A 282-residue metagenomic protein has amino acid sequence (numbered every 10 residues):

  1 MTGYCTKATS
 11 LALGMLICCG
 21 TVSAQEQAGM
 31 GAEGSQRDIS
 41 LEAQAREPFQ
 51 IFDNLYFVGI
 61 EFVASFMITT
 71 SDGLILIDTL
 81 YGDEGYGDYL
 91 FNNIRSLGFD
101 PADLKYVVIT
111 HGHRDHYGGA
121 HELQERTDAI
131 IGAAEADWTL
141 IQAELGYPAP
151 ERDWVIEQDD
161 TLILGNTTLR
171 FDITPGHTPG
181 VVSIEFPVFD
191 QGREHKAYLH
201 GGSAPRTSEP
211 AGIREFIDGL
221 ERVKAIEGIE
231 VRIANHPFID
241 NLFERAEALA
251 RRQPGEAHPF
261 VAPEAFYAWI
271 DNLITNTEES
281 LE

Functional and structural regions predicted by a protein language model:
M1-L11: Bacterial N-terminal signal peptides that target proteins for export
S10-G20: Bacterial N-terminal signal peptides
V22-E26: Boundary at the C-terminal end of the N-terminal hydrophobic targeting segment
E42-L97, S183-S203: Conserved beta-strand hairpin/beta-sheet module of binuclear metal-dependent hydrolase folds, prominently
N54, I68, D78, H111 (+4 more regions): Divalent metal-coordination and catalytic microenvironments
L74, Y81-D83, E151, T161-I163 (+2 more regions): Metallo-beta-lactamase
E84-D88, R95-T161: Active-site HxH/HxHxD metal-binding segment of metal-dependent hydrolases
A265-E282: C-terminal regulatory/interaction regions
